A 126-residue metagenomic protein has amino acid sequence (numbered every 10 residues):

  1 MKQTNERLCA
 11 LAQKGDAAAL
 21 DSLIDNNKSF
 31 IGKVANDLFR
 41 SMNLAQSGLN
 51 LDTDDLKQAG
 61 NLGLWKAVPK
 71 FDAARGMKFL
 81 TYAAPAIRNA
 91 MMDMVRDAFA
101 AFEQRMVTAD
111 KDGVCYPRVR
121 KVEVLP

Functional and structural regions predicted by a protein language model:
M1-E103: Alpha-helical promoter-recognition and RNA polymerase-docking modules of transcription initiation factors, dominated by
V95-R96, A100-P126: Charged, low-cysteine interdomain linkers and short loop/connector segments that bridge structured helical modules
